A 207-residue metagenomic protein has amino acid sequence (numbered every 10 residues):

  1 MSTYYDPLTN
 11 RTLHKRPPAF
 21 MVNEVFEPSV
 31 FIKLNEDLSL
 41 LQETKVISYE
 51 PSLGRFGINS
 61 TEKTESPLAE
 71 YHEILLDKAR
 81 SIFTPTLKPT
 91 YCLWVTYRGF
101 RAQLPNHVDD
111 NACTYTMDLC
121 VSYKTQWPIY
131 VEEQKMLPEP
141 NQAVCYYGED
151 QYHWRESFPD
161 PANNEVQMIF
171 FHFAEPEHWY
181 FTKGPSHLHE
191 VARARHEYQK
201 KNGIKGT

Functional and structural regions predicted by a protein language model:
M1-F83: Non-heme Fe(II)/2-oxoglutarate
L13, P85, V108, P161-A162: Sterically constrained small-residue positions within well-ordered secondary structures of folded domains
Q42, T86-L87, T125: Secondary-structure boundary/capping signal
H72-L76, L87, T114, N164: A structural signal for well-ordered alpha-helical scaffolds and beta->alpha junctions
T84-L93: A short coil-to-beta-strand element that immediately follows conserved catalytic motifs
Y97-W154, A162-I169, A174-E190: Catalytic core of non-heme Fe(II) oxygenases with the double-stranded beta-helix
S157: Short functional hotspots where side chains directly engage DNA or cofactors
H189-T207: Short, cationic low-complexity segments
